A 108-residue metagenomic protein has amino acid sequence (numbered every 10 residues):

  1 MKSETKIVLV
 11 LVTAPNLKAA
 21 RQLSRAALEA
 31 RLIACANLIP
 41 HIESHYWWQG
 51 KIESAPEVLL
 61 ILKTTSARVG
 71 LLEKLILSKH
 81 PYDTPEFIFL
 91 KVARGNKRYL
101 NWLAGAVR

Functional and structural regions predicted by a protein language model:
M1-R108: Positively charged, small/polar-rich N-terminal and surface patches that mediate targeting and assembly and bind
